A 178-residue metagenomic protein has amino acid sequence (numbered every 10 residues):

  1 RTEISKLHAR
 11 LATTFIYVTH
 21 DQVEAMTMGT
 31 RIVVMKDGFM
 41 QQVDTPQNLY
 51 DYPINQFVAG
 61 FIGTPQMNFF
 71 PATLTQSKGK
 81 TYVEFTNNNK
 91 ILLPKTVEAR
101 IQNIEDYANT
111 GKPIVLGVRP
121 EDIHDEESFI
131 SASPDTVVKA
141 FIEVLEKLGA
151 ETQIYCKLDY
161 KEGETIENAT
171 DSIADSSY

Functional and structural regions predicted by a protein language model:
R1-F61: ABC ATPase nucleotide-binding domains
T13, T64, F69, D125 (+1 more regions): Generic structural "secondary-structure junction" signal
D37, Q66, S128: Flexible loop residues that form catalytic and substrate-binding hotspots at small-molecule/glycan-binding clefts
T45, F57, P71-T73, K139-E143: Residues located in well-ordered beta-strands
P46-G63, P120-P134: Short boundary/loop segments of OB/S1/cold-shock single-stranded nucleic-acid-binding domains
P53-Y82: C-terminal boundary and immediately downstream tail of ABC-type ATPase nucleotide-binding domains
S77-Y178: Non-catalytic connector elements of ABC transporters
